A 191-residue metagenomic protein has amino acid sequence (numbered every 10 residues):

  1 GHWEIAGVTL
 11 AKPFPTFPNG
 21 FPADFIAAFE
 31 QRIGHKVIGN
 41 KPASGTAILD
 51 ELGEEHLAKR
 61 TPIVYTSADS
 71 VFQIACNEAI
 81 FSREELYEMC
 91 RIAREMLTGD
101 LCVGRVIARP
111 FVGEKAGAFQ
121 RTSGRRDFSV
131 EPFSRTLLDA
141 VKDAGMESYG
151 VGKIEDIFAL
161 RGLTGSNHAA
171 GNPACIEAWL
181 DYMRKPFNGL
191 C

Functional and structural regions predicted by a protein language model:
G1-N77, F81-E84, R109, G117: Active-site nucleophile/metal-coordination loop of metallo-enzymes that catalyze phosphate/sulfate and related
A28, M89-I92, T136-D143: Amphipathic alpha-helical segments that form well-ordered structural scaffolds and often line/cohere around active
I33, H56, C90-T98, G145 (+1 more regions): Structural signal for hydrophobic packing residues in well-ordered secondary-structure cores of soluble enzyme domains
A43-I48, S82-I92, F128-F133: Active-site glycine-rich loop that binds ribose-phosphate moieties when present
T61-P62, S70-V71, L97, L101-C191: Anion-binding catalytic surfaces of enzymes that hydrolyze or transfer phosphate/sulfate esters
Q73-V103: Charged, low-complexity intrinsically disordered tails and linkers
